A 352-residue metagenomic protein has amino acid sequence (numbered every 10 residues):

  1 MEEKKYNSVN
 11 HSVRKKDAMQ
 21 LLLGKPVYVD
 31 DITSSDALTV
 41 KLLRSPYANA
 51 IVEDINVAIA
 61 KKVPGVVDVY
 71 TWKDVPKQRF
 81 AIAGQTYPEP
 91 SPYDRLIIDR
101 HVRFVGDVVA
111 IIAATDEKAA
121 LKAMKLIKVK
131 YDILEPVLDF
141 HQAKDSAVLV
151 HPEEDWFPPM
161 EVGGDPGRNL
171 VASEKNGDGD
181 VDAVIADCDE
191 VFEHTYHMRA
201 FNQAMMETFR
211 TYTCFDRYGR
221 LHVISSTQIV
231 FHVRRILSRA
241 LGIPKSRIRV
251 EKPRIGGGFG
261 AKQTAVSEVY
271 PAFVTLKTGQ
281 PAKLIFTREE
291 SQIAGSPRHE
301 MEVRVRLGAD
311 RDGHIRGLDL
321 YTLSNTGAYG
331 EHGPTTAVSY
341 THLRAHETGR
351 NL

Functional and structural regions predicted by a protein language model:
M1-V162, V191-H194, K277, H332: Flexible, low-hydrophobicity surface segments
K4, A119-F140, H194, V233 (+2 more regions): Gly/Pro-rich active-site capping loops and adjacent beta-alpha segments that organize cofactor/substrate pockets
L42-Y70, I111-K130, Y212-T278: Alpha-helical support elements that line or immediately flank enzyme active sites and cofactor-binding pockets
W72, R247-P253, Q280-E289, R316-Y321: Beta-strand segments within the central parallel beta-sheet cores of soluble alpha/beta enzyme folds
W72-K73, G242-R247, L276-A282, T335-R344 (+1 more regions): C-terminal catalytic domains of large/alpha subunits in multi-subunit enzymes
V75, T227-V230, R254-G258, F286-S296 (+1 more regions): Acidic, glycine-rich active-site loops and adjacent beta-strand->loop/helix elements that engage anionic groups
E89-A120, F259-R311: Glycine-rich and small/hydrophobic secondary-structure elements
D180-L241, G333-V338: Conserved beta-alpha junction segments in alpha/beta enzyme cores
